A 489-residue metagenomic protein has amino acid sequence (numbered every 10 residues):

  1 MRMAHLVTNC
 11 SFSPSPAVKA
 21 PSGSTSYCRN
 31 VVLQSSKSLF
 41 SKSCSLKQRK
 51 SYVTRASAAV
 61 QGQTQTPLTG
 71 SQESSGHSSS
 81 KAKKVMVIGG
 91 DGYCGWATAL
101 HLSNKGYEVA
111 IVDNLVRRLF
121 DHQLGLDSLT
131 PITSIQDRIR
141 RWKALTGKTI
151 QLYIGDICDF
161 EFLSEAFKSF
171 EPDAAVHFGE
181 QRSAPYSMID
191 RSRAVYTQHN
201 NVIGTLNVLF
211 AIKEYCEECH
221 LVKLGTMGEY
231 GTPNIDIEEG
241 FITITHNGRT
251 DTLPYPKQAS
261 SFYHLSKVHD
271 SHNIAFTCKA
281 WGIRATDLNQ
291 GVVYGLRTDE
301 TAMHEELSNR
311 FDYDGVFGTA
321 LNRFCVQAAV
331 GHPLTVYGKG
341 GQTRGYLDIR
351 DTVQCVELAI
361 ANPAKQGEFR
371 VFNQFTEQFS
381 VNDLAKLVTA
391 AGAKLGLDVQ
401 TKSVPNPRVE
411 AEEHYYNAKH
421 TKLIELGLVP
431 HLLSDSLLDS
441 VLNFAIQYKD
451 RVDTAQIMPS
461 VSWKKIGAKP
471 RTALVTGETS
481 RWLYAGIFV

Functional and structural regions predicted by a protein language model:
R2-F12, A20, C28, L33 (+4 more regions): N-terminal Rossmann-like NAD(P)+-binding domain of SDR-like oxidoreductases, especially those catalyzing
H5-L6, N104, Q327-V489: C-terminal substrate-binding subdomain of Rossmann-fold SDR/epimerase-dehydratase oxidoreductases
A82, C158, N200-I203, L265 (+5 more regions): Residue-level signal for the nucleotide or nucleotide-sugar donor/cofactor binding architecture
I132-Q136, T205, K267, F317-L321 (+2 more regions): A structural signal for well-ordered alpha-helical scaffolds and beta->alpha junctions
Q136, R140-K148, I242-L253, V293 (+5 more regions): A short C-terminal helix-loop "cap" of Rossmann-like NAD(P)-dependent dehydrogenase/epimerase domains
F162, N207, A320-R323, C355: Well-ordered alpha-helical segments embedded in enzymatic catalytic cores
V268, W281-I283, V293-N322, V330-H332 (+4 more regions): Glycine/proline-rich active-site loop of Rossmann-fold NAD(P)-dependent oxidoreductases
H269, N273-T277, A320, F324 (+2 more regions): Hydrophobic alpha-helix immediately C-terminal to the catalytic Tyr-X-X-X-Lys motif of short-chain
